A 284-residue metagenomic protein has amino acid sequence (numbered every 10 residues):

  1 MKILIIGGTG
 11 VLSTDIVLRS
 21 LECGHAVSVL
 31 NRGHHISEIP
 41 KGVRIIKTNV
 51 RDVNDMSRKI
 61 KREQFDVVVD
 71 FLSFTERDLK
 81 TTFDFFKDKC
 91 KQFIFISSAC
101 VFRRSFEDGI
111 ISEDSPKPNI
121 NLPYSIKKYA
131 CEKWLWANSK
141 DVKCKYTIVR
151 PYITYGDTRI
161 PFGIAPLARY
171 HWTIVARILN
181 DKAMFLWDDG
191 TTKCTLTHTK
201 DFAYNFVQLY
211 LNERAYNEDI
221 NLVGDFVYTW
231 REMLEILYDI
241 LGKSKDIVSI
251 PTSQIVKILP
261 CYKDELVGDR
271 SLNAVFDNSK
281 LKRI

Functional and structural regions predicted by a protein language model:
I3-C23: N-terminal Rossmann NAD(P)H-binding glycine-rich loop of SDR-like oxidoreductase domains
L30-I36, S98: Short, polar loop motifs at secondary-structure junctions
I36-I39, R44-K91, F95, R103 (+1 more regions): NAD(P)H-binding glycine-rich loop region in Rossmannoid oxidoreductase-like domains and their noncatalytic homologs
S98-L122, A137-D141, R159: Active-site "gating" loop of Rossmann-like NAD(P)-dependent oxidoreductase/epimerase domains
G109-E113, P118-K133, I153, I164-W172 (+2 more regions): Short-chain dehydrogenase/reductase
L135-G163: Conserved beta-loop-beta element that borders a ligand/cofactor-binding pocket
P166-I174, L186-Y210, N217-E218: Substrate-positioning beta->alpha
Q208-D269, N278: Mid/C-terminal beta-alpha module of Rossmann-like enzyme folds, strongest in SDR-family dehydrogenases/epimerases
